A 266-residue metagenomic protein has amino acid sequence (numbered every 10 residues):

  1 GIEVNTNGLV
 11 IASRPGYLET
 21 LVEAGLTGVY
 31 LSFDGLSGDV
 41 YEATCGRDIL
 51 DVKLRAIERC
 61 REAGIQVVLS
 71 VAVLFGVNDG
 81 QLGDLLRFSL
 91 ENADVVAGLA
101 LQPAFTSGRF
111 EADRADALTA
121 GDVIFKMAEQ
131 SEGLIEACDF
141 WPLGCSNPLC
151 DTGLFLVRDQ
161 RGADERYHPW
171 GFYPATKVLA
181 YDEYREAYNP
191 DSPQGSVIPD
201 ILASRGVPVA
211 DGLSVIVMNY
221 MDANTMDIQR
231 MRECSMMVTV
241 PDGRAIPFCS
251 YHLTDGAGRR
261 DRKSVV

Functional and structural regions predicted by a protein language model:
G1-P103: Radical SAM/AdoMet-radical enzyme domain recognition
E62-V209: Radical SAM enzyme [4Fe-4S]-AdoMet core and its adjacent flexible, acidic and glycine-rich loops/tails across
Y184-D242, S250: Basic, glycine-rich polyanion-binding accessory segments appended to enzymes
L253-T254: A short acidic/small-residue loop/turn micro-motif
R260-R262: Long, charge-rich, low-complexity intrinsically disordered regions
V265-V266: Conserved small/polar residues in nucleotide/adenosyl-binding loops
